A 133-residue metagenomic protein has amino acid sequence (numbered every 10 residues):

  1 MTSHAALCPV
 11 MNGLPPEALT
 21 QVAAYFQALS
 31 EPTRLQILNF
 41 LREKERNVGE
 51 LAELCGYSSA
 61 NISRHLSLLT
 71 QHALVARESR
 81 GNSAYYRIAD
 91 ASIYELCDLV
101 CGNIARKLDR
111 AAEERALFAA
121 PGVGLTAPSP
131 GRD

Functional and structural regions predicted by a protein language model:
T2-E17, Q21, I93-D133: Amphipathic alpha-helical dimerization/coiled-coil segments that flank or bridge DNA-binding/regulatory modules
A5, H65, E78-G81, D133: Positively charged, low-complexity intrinsically disordered regions
P16-A60, S83-S92: N-terminal helix-turn-helix DNA-binding core of bacterial DNA-binding proteins
A23-F26, L66, C97: A generic alpha-helix structural signal
L35, N47, H65-L66, E78: Hydrophobic alpha-helical segments, especially transmembrane helices and their immediate juxtamembrane helical caps
E45-R46, T70, C101-I104: Residue-level detector of secondary-structure transition/capping positions
E53, R64, T70-Q71: Alpha-helical residues within the helix-turn-helix
T70-R80, A84-R87: Beta-hairpin "wing" of winged helix-turn-helix
